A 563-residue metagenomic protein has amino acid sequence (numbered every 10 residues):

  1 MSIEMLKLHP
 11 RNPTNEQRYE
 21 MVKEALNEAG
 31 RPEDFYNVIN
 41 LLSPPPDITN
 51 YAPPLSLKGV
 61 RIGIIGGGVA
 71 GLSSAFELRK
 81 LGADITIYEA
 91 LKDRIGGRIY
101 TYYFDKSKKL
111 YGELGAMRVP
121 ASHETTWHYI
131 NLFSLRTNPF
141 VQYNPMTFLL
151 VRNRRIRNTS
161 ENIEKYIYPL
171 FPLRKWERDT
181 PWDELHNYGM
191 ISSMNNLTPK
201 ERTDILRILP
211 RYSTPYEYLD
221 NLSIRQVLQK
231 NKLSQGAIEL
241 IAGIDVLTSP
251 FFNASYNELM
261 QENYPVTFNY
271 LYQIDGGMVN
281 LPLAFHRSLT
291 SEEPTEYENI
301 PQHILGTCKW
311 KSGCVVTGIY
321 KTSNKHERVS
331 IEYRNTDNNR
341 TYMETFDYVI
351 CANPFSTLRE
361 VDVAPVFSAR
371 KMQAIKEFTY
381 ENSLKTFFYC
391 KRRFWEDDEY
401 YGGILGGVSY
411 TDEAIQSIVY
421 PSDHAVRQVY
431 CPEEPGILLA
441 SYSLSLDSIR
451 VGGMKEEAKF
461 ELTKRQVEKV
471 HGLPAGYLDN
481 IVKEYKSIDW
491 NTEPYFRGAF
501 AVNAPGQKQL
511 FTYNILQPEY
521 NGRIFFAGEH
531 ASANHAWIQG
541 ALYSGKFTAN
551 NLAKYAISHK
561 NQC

Functional and structural regions predicted by a protein language model:
M1-C563: FAD-dinucleotide binding site
